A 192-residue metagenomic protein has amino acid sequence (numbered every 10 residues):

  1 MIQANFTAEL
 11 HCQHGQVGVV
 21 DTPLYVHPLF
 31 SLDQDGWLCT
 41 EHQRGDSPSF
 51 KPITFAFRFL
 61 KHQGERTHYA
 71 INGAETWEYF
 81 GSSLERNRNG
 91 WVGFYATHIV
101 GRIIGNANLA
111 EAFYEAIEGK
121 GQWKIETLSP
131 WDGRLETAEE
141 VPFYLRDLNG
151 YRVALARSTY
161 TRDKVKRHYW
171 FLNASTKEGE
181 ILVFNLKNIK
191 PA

Functional and structural regions predicted by a protein language model:
M1-A192: Lectin-like carbohydrate-binding module/patch detector with strong preference for beta-trefoil
